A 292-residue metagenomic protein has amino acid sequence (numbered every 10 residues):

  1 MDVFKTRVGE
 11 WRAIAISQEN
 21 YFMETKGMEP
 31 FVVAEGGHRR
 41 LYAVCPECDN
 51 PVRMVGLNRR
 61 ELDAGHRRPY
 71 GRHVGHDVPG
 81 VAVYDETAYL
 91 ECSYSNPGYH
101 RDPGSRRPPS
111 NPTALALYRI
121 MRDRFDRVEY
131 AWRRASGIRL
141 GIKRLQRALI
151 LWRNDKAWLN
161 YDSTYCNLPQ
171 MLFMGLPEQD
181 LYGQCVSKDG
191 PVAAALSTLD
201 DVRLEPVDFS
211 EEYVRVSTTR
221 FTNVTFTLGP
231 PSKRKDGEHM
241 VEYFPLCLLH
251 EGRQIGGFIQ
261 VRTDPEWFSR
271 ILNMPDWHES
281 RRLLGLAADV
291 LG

Functional and structural regions predicted by a protein language model:
M1-G292: Intrinsically disordered, low-complexity linker/tail regions enriched in polar/charged residues
